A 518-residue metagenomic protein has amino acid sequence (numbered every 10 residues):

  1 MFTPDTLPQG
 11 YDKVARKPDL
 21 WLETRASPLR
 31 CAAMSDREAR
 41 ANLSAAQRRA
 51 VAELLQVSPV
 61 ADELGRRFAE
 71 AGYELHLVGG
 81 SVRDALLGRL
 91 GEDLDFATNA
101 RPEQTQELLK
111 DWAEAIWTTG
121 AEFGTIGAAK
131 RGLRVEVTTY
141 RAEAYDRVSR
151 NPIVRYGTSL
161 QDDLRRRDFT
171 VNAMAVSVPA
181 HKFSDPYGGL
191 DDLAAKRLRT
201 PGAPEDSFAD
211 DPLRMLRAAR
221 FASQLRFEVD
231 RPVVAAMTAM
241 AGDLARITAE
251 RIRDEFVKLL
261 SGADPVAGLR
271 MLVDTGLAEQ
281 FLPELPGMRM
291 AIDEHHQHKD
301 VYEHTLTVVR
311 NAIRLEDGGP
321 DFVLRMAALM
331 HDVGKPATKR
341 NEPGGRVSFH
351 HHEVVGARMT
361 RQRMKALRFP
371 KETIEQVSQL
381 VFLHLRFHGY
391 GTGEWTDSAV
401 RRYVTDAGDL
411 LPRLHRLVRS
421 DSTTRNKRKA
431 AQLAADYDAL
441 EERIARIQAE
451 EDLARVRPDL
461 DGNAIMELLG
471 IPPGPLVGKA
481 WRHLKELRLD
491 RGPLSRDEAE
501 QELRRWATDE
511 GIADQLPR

Functional and structural regions predicted by a protein language model:
F2-R518: Catalytic cores of the polymerase beta-like nucleotidyltransferase superfamily and closely associated nucleotide
